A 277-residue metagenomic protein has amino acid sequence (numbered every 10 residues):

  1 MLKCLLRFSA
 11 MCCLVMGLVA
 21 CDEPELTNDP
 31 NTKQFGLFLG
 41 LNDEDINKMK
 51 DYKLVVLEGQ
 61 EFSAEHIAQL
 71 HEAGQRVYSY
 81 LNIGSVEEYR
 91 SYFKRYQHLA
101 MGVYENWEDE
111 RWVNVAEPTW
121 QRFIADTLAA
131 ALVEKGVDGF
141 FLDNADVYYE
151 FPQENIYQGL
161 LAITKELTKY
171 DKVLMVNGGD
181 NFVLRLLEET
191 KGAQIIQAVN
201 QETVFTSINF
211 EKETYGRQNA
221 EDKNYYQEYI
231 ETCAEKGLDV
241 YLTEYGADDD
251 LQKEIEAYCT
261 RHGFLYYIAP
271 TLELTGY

Functional and structural regions predicted by a protein language model:
M1-S9: Bacterial N-terminal signal peptides that target proteins for export
A10-V15: Hydrophobic helical h-region of N-terminal Sec-dependent signal peptides in bacterial secretory/periplasmic proteins
L18-A20: C-terminal motif of bacterial Sec signal peptides marking the signal peptidase cleavage site
P24-Y277: Glycan-processing catalytic domains of CAZymes
